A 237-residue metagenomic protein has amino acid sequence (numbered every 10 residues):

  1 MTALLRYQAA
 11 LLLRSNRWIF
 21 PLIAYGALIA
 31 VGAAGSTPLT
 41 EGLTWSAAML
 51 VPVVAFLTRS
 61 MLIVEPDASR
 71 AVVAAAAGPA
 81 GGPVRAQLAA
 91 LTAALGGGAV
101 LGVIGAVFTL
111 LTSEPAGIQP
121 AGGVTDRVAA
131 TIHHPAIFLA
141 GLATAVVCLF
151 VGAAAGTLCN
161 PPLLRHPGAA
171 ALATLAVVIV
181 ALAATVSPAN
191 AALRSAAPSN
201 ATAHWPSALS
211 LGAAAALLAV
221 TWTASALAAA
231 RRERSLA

Functional and structural regions predicted by a protein language model:
M1-L22, A229-A237: Aromatic- and glycine-rich beta-strand/loop motifs that create alpha-glucan
A3-L11, A71-A75, N160, L164: Short amphipathic alpha-helical coupling elements at transmembrane boundaries
S15-N16, G78-P79, R165: Short loop-to-helix capping motifs
G26-T58, Q87-A173: Secretory targeting signals
T37-E41, A116-T131, P135-L139, P161-A237: Terminal transmembrane helical anchor/hairpin motif
V53-M61, F150-A154, A213-A226: Hydrophobic cores of alpha-helical transmembrane segments in multi-pass inner/ER membrane proteins, independent
F56-E65, L182-A189: Juxtamembrane membrane-interface segments at transmembrane alpha-helix termini
R59-A94: Helix-loop-helix units of permease transmembrane domains in multi-pass membrane transporters, especially ABC
